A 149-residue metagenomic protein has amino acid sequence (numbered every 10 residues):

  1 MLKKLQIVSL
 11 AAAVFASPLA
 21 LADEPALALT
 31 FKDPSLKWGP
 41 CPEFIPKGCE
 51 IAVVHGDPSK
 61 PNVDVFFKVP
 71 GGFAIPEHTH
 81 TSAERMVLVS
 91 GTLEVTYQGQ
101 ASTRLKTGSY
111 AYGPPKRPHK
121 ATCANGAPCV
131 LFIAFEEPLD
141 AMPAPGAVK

Functional and structural regions predicted by a protein language model:
M1-S9: Bacterial N-terminal signal peptides that target proteins for export
A16-P18: N-terminal signal peptide c-region/cleavage motif recognized by signal peptidases
L21-V63, G146-K149: A short, N-terminal "cap"/entry segment at the start of jelly-roll beta-barrel domains of the cupin/DSBH fold
L27-F31, K120-K149: Double-stranded beta-helix
D57-S59, L93, Q98-K116: Short acidic-glycine-tyrosine-enriched beta hairpin
V63-H80, P114-K116: Conserved short histidine dyad/triad with adjacent acidic residue
P70-F73, H80-G99: Glycine- and acidic-residue-biased ligand/ion/polar-headgroup-sensing regions
I75-E77, V95-T96, G113, P118-N125: Short beta-strand His + acidic residue motifs that chelate non-heme Fe in jelly-roll/DSBH and cupin folds
